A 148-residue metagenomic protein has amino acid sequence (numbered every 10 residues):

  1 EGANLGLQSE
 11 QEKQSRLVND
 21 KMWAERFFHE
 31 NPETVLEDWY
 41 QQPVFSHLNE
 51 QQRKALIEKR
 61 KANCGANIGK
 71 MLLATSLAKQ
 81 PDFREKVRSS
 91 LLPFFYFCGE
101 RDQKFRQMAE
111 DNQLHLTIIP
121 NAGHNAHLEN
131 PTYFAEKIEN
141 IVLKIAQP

Functional and structural regions predicted by a protein language model:
E1-F27: Flexible "cap/lid" loop of the alpha/beta hydrolase fold
L5-Q8, Q103-K104, N125: Active-site loop signature of alpha/beta-hydrolase-fold enzymes
L36: Pyridoxal 5′-phosphate
W39: Gly/Thr-rich phosphate-binding loop signature of adenosyl cofactor/nucleotide-binding cores
K61-D111: Conserved serine/cysteine hydrolase catalytic core
E110-N125: Catalytic histidine neighborhood in serine/cysteine hydrolases with alpha/beta-hydrolase-type architecture
A122-E136: Catalytic histidine-centered segment of alpha/beta-hydrolase-like enzymes
K137-P148: C-terminal alpha-helix
